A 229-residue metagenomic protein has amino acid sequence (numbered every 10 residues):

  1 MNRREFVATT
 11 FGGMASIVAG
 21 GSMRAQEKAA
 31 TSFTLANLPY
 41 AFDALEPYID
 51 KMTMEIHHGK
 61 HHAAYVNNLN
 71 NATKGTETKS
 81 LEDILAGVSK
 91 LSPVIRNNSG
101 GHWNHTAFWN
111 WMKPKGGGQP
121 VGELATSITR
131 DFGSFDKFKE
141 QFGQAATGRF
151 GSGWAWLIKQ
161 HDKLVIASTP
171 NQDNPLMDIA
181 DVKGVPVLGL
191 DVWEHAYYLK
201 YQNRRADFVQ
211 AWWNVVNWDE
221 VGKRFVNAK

Functional and structural regions predicted by a protein language model:
M1-M14: N-terminal secretory signal peptides and thylakoid transit peptides that target proteins across membranes
A15-G21: Hydrophobic h-region of N-terminal signal peptides that target proteins for export in Gram-negative bacteria
G21-Y48: C-terminal segment of N-terminal export signals and the immediately downstream linker at the start of the mature
L35, H62, H102, L157 (+2 more regions): Divalent metal-coordination and catalytic microenvironments
K51-E55, S92-P93: Second-shell loop/turn segments in exported
K60, V66, N70-K79, L85-A167: All-alpha RGS (Regulator of G-protein Signaling) helical domain and cognate RGS-like helical scaffolds
Q144-Q202, Q210-A211, V215-V216: An amphipathic alpha-helical core segment
D207-K229: N-terminal targeting pre-sequences for secretion and organelle import
